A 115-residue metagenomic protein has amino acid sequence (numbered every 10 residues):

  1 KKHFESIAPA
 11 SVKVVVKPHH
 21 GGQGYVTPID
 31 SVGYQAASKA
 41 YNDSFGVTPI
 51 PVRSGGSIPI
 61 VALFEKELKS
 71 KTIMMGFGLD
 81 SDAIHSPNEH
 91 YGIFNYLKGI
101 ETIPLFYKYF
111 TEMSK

Functional and structural regions predicted by a protein language model:
K1-F4: Short amphipathic alpha-helices in soluble, non-transmembrane regions that often serve as interface/regulatory elements
I7-K115: An extended, acidic, His-containing surface patch that forms the Zn2+-binding/catalytic region of metallohydrolases
